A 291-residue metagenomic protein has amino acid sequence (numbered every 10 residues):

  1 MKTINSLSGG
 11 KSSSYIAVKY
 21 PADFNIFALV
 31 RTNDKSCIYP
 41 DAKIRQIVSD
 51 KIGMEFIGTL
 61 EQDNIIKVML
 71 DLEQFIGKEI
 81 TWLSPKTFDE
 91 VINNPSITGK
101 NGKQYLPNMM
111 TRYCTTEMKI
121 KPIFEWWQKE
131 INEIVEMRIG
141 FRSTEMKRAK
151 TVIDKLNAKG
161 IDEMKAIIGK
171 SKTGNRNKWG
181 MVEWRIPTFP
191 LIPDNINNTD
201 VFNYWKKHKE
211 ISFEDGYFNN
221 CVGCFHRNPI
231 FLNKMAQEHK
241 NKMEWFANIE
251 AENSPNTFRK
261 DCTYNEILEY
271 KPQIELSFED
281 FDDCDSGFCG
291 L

Functional and structural regions predicted by a protein language model:
M1-L291: Nucleotide-activated chemistry modules centered on ATP-dependent adenylation/adenylyltransferase
